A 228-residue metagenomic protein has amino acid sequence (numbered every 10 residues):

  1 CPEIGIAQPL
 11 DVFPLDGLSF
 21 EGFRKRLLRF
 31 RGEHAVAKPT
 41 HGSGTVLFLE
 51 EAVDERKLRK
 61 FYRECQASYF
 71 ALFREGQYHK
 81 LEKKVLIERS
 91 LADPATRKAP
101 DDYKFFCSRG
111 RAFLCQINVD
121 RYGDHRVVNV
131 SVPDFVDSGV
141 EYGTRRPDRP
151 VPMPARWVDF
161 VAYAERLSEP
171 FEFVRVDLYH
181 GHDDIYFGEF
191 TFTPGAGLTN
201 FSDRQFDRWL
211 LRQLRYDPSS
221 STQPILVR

Functional and structural regions predicted by a protein language model:
C1-L47, A67-R74: A conserved helix-loop-beta module that forms one wall/lid of the active-site cleft in ATP-utilizing catalytic domains
D16-S19, H41-G44, A92-P94, S108-F113 (+5 more regions): Short, solvent-exposed loop/turn segments at secondary-structure junctions
G32, P100-D102, F173-R175: Short beta-strand-initiation
G42-F48, D54, F105: RNA pseudouridine synthases
L47-L49, D124-S131, G197-S202: A short, polar/proline- and glycine-enriched secondary-structure boundary/capping micro-motif
V53-G143: Phosphate-binding site of ATP-dependent enzymes
Y78-K84, V128-I185: A long amphipathic alpha-helix within ATP-dependent nucleotide-binding catalytic cores
A162, H180-R228: C-terminal active-site "lid" helix and adjoining low-complexity regulatory extension at the edge of ATP-using catalytic
